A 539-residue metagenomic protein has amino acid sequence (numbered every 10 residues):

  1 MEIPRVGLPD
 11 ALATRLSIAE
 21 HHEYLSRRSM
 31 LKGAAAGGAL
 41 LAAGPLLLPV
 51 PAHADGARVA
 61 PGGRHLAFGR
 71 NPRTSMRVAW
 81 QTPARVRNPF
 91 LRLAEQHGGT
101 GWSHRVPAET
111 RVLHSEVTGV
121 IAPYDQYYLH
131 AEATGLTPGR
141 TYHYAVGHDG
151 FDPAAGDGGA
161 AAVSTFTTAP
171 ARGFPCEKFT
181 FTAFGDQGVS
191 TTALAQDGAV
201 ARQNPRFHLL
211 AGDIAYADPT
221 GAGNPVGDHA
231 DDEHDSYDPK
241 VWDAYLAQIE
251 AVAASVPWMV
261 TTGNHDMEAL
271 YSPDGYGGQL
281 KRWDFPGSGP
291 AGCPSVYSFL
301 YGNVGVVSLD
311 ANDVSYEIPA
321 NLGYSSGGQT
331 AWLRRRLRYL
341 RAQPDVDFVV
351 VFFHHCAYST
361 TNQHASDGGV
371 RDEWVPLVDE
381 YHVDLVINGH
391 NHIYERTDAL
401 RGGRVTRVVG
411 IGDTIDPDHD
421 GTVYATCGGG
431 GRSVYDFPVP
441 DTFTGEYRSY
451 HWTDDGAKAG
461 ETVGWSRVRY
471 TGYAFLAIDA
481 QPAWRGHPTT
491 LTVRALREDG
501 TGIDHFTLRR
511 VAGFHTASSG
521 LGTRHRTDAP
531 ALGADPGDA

Functional and structural regions predicted by a protein language model:
M1-L25, A42-A43, V50-P51: N-terminal secretory signal peptides
R5, A35, L47, F348-V350: Intrinsically disordered, low-complexity segments enriched in glycine/proline and serine/threonine
A13-A19, E23-Y24, G56-T453, A459-G472 (+1 more regions): Metal-dependent phosphoester/phosphodiester hydrolase catalytic core
S26-A35, A39-L40: N-terminal export leaders
G38, A42-P45, Y297: Residue-level signal for alpha-helical transmembrane segments in multi-pass membrane proteins
L48-G56: Sec-dependent signal peptide cleavage junction
